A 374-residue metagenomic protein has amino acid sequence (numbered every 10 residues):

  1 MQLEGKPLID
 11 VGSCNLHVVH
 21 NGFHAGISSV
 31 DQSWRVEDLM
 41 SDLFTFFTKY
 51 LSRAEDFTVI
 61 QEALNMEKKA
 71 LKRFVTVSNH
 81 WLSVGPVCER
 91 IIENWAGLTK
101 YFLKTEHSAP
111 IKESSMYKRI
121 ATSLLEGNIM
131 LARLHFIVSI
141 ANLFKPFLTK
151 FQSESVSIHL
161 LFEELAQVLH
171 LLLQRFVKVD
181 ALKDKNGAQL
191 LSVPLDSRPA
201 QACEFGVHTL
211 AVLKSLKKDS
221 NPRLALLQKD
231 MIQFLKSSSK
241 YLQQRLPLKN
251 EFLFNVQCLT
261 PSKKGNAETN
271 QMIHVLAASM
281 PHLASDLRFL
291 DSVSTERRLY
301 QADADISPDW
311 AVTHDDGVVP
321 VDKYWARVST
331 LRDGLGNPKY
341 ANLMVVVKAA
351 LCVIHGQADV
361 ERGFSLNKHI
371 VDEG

Functional and structural regions predicted by a protein language model:
M1-G374: Alpha-helical structural modules in large enzymes and assemblies
